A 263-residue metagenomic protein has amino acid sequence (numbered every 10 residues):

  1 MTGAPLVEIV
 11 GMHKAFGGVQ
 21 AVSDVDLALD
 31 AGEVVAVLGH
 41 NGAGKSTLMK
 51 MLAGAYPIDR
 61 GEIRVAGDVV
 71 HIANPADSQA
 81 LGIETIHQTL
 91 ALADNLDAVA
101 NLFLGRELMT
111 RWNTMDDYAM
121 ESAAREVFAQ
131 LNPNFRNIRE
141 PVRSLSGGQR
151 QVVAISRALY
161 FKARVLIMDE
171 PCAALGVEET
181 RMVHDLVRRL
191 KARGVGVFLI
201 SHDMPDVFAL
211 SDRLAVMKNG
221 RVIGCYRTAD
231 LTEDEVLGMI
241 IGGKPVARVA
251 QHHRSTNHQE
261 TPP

Functional and structural regions predicted by a protein language model:
T2-P263: Glycine-rich phosphate-binding loops of nucleotide-dependent enzymes
